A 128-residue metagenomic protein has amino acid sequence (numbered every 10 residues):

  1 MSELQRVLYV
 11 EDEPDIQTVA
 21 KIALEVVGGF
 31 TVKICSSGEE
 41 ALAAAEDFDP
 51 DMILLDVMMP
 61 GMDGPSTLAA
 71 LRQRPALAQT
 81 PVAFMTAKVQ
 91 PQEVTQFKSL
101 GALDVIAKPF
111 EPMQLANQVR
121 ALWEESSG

Functional and structural regions predicted by a protein language model:
E11: Conserved acidic carboxylate
P14-K33: Two-component/phosphorelay signaling modules centered on CheY-like receiver
I34-M52: Acidic, metal-coordinating helix/loop segments flanking the phosphotransfer/catalytic sites of two-component signaling
D56, T86: Active-site residues of response regulator receiver
M59: Receiver (REC) domain active-site loop signature in two-component systems and cognate sites in sensor histidine kinases
L103: Short, glycine/charged-rich "phosphate-handling" switch motifs in NTP-dependent and phosphotransfer domains
F110-V119: C-terminal output helix
